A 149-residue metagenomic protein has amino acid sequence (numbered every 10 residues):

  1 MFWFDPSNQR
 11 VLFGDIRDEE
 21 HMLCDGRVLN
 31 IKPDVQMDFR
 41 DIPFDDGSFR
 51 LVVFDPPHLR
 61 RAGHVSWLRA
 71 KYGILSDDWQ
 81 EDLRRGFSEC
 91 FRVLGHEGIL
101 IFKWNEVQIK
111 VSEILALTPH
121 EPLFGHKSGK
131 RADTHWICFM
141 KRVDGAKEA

Functional and structural regions predicted by a protein language model:
M1-A149: Class I S-adenosyl-L-methionine-dependent methyltransferase catalytic core
